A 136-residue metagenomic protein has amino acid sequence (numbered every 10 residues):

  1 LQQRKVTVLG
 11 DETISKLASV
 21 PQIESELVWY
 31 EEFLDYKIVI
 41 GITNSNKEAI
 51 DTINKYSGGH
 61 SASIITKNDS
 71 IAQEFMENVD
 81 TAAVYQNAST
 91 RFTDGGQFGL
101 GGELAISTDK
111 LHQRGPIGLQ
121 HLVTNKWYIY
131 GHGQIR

Functional and structural regions predicted by a protein language model:
L1-S89: NAD(P)-dependent aldehyde/semialdehyde dehydrogenase
D69-R136: C-terminal segments
